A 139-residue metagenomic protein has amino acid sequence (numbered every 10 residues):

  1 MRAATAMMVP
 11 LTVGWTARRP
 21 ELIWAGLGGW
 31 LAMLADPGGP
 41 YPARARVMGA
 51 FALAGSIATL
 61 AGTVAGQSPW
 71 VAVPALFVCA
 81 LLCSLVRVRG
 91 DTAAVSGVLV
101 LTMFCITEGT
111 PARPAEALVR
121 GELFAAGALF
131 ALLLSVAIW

Functional and structural regions predicted by a protein language model:
M1-W139: A transmembrane helix-and-boundary motif of multi-pass membrane transporters/channels
